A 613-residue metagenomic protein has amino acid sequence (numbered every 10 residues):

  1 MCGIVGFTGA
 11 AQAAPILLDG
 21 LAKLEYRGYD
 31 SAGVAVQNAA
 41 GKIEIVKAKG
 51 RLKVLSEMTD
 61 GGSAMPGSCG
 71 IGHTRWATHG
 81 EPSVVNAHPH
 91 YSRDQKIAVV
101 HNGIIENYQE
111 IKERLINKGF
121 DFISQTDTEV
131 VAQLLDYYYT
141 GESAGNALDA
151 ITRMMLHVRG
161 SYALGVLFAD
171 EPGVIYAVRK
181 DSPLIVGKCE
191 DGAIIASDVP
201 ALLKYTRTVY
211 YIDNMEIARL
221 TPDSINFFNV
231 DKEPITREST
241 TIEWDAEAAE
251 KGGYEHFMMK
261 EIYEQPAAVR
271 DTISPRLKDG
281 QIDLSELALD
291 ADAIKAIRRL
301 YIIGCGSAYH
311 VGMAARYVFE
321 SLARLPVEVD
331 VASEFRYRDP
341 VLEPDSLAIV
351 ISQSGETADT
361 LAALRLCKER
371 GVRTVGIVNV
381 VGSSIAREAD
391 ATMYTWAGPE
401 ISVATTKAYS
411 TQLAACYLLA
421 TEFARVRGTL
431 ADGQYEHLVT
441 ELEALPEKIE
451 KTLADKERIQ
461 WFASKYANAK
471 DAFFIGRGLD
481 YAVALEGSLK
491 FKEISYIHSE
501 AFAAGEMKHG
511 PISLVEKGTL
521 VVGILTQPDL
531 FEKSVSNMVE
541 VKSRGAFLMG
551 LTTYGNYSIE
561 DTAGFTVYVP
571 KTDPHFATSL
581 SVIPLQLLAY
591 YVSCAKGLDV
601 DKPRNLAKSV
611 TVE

Functional and structural regions predicted by a protein language model:
M1-K251, E255-H256, E264-R298, Y337 (+3 more regions): Conserved short alpha-helical segments that host acidic/polar catalytic motifs at enzyme active sites
A11, N38, S224-N226, F502-Y568 (+1 more regions): Gly/His-enriched, cation/cofactor- and phosphate-binding structural elements
S68, G72-V85, K278-A291, A315-I351 (+1 more regions): Glycine-rich oxoanion-binding loops at beta->alpha junctions
P89-Y91, L167, Y176-A177, V209-Y210 (+11 more regions): Replace "in large, NTP-powered and nucleic-acid-processing enzymes" with "in large, NTP-powered factors and other
L156, Q265-V269, I273-Y301, A391-L520 (+1 more regions): Active-site phosphate/pyrophosphate-binding segments
K232, F547, T562, T572-E613: Generic C-terminus detector
K295-A444, L525-Y568, L588, K596: Glycine-rich phosphate-binding loops that contact phosphosugars or nucleotide phosphates
